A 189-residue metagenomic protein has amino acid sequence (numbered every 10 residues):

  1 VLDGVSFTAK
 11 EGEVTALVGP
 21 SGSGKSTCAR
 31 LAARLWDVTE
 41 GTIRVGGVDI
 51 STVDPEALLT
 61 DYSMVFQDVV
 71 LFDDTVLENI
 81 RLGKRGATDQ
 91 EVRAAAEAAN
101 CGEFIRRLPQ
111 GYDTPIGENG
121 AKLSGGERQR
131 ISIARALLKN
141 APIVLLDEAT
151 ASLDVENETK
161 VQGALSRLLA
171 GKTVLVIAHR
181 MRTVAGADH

Functional and structural regions predicted by a protein language model:
V1-H189: ABC-type nucleotide-binding domain
